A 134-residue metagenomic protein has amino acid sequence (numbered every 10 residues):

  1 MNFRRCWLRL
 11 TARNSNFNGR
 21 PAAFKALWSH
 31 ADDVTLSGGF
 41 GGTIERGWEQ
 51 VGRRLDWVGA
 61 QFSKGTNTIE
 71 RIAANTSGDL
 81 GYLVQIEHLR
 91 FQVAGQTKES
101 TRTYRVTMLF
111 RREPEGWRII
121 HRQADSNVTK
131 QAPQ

Functional and structural regions predicted by a protein language model:
M1-L27, D79, Q131-Q134: Short, low-complexity N-terminal intrinsically disordered segments enriched in polar/charged residues
R4-T11, E49-G52, D56, R105: Generic alpha-helical structural signal
P21-G78, I86, S100: A solvent-exposed, acidic/Ser-Thr-rich amphipathic alpha-helical stretch
A73-N75, R90, L109-R111: Generic structural detector for well-ordered beta-strands
Y82, T103-K130: Short beta-strand edge/turn micro-motifs at domain boundaries
Q85-Q92: Generic short beta-strand segments
H88, N127-Q134: A short, hydrophobic/aromatic-rich structural module that often spans a beta strand with its adjoining loop
